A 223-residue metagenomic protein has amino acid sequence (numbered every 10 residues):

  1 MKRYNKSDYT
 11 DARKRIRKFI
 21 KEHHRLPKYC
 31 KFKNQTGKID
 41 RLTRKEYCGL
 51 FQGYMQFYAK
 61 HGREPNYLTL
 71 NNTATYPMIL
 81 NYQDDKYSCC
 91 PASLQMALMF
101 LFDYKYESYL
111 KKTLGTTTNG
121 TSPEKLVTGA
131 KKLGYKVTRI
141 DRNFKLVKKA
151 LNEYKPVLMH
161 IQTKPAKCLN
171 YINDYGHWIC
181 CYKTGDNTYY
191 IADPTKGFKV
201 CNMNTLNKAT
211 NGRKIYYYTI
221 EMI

Functional and structural regions predicted by a protein language model:
M1-T73: Trp/Gly-enriched beta-strand/coil motifs that build multi-repeat beta-propeller-like domains and related W-rich binding
R13, C90-L98, E107, P123-V127 (+4 more regions): Extracytoplasmic/secreted envelope proteins and their assembly/folding machinery, especially bacterial periplasmic
K21, Q56-A59, L94, L98-D103 (+1 more regions): Sec-exported extracytoplasmic/periplasmic mature domains
T69-N119, T163, N170-I172, M222-I223: Active-site-adjacent structural segments surrounding the nucleophilic cysteine of cysteine proteases and isopeptidases
L114-T118, Y182-I223: Noncatalytic regulatory segments and standalone regulatory/sensor domains
T121, T128-R142: Mid-length scaffold segments of soluble, non-membrane domains
D141-P194, V200, M222: Active-site-adjacent substructure of cysteine-protease-like catalytic cores
